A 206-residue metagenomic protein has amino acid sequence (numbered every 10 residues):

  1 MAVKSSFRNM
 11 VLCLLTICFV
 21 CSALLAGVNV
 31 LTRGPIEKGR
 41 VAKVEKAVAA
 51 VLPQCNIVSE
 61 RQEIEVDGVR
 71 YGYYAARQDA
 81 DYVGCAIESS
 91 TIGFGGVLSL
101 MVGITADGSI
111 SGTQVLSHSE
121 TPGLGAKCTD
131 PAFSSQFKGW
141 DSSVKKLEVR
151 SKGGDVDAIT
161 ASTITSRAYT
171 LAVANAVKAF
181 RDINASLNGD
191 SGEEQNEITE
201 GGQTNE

Functional and structural regions predicted by a protein language model:
A2-E206: Flexible, solvent-exposed loop/hinge segments and secondary-structure transition points
